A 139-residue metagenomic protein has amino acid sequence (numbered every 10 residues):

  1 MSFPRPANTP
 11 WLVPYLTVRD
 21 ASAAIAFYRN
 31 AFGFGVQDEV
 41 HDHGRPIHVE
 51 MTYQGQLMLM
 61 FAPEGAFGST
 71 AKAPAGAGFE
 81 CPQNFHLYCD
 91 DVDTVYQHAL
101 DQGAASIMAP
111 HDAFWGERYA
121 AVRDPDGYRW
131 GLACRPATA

Functional and structural regions predicted by a protein language model:
M1-Y15, I25-D90, T94-R123, A133-A139: Vicinal oxygen chelate
V18-D20: Conserved beta-strand-loop-alpha-helix junction that forms the acyl-donor binding cleft
D126: C-terminal catalytic core of tyrosine-transesterase DNA break-rejoin enzymes
